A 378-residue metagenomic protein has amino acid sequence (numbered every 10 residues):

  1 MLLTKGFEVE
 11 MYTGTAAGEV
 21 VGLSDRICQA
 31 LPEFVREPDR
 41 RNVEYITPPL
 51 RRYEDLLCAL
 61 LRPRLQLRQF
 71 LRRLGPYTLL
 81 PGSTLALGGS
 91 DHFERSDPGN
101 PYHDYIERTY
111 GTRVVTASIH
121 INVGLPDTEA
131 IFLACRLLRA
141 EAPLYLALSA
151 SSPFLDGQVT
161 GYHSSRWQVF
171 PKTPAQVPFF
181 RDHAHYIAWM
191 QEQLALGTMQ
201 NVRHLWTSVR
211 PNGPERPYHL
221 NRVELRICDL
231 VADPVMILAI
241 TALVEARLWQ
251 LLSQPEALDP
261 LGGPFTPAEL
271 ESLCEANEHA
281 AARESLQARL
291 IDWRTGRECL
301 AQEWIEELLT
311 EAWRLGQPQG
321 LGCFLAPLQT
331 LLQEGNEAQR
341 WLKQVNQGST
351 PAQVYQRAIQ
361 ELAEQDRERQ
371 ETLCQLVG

Functional and structural regions predicted by a protein language model:
M1-Y77, S90-R95, G99-H103, Q168-G378: C-terminal accessory/tail domains of diverse enzymes
E8-Y12, E37-T47, Y77-L87, G111-N122 (+1 more regions): Core alpha/beta catalytic barrel or barrel-like domain that forms the active/cofactor pocket in diverse metabolic
R72-G82, I131-L133, A147: Short secondary-structure capping/junction motifs at helix and strand boundaries
L85-G88, S152-H163, P260-A268: Short proline/glycine- and acidic-rich turn/helix-capping motifs at secondary-structure junctions
Y102-A117, V123-Y186: Metal-dependent DNA replication initiation modules
